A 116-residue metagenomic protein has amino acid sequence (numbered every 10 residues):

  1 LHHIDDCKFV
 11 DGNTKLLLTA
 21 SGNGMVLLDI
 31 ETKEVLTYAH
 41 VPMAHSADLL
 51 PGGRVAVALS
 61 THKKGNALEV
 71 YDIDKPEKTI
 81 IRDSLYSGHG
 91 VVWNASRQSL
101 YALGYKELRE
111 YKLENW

Functional and structural regions predicted by a protein language model:
L1, K33-A39, E77-D83: A short beta-strand motif characteristic of beta-propeller blades
H2-K8, V41-L50, Y86-W93: Repeated scaffold domains used in trafficking and secretory/extracellular systems, primarily beta-propellers
G12-K15, G52-R54, S96-Q98: Short coil/turn segments that connect the beta-strands within blades of beta-propeller domains
L17-L18, A56-V57, Y101: Structural core positions within WD40/WD-like beta-propeller blades
L18-S21, S60-N66: Short, solvent-exposed loop/turn segments at conserved positions within beta-propeller repeat blades
M25-L27, N66-E69, R109: WD40 beta-propeller blade core
D29-T32, Y71-P76, E114-W116: Short loop/turn segments that connect beta-strands within beta-propeller blades
E77, G90-N94, L100-W116: Solenoidal tandem-repeat scaffolds enriched in leucines and small polar residues
